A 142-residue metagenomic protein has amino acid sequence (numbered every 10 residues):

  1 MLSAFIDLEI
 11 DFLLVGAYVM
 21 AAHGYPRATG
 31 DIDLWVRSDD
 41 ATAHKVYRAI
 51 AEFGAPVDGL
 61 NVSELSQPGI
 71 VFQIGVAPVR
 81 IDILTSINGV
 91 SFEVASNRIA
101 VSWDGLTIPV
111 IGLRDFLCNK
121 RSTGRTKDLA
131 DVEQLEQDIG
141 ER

Functional and structural regions predicted by a protein language model:
M1-R142: Compositionally biased terminal segments of proteins
